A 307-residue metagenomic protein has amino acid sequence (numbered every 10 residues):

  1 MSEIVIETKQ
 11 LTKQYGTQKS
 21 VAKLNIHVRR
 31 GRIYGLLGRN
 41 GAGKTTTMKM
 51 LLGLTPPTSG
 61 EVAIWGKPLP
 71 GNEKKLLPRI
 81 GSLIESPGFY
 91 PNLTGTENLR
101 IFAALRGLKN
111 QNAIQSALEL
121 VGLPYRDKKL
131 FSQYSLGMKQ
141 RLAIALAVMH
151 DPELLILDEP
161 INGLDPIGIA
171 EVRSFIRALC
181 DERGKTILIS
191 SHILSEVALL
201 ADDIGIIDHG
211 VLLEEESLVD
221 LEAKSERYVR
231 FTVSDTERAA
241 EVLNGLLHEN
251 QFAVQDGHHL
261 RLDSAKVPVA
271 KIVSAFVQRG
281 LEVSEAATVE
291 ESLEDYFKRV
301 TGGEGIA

Functional and structural regions predicted by a protein language model:
M1-E3, I306-A307: Short, Lys/Arg-enriched, disordered terminal segments
E3-T8, K13-I189, L194-D208, L212-E214: ABC transporter nucleotide-binding domains
T12, T96, L120, L194 (+4 more regions): Alpha-helix N-cap/helix-start and coil->helix boundary motif
K74, N112-Q115, Y125, A170 (+5 more regions): Generic alpha-helical secondary structure signal
L77, L99-R100, Q115-L118, A170 (+5 more regions): Generic structural signal for individual residues within well-ordered alpha-helical segments across diverse proteins
A104-G107, G302-I306: Non-catalytic alpha-helical coupling and interface elements of nucleotide-dependent molecular machines and regulators
S174-D263: ABC transporter nucleotide-binding domain
R227-V300, A307: Short, charged/small-residue-rich alpha-helical element at the C-terminal edge of ABC transporter nucleotide-binding
